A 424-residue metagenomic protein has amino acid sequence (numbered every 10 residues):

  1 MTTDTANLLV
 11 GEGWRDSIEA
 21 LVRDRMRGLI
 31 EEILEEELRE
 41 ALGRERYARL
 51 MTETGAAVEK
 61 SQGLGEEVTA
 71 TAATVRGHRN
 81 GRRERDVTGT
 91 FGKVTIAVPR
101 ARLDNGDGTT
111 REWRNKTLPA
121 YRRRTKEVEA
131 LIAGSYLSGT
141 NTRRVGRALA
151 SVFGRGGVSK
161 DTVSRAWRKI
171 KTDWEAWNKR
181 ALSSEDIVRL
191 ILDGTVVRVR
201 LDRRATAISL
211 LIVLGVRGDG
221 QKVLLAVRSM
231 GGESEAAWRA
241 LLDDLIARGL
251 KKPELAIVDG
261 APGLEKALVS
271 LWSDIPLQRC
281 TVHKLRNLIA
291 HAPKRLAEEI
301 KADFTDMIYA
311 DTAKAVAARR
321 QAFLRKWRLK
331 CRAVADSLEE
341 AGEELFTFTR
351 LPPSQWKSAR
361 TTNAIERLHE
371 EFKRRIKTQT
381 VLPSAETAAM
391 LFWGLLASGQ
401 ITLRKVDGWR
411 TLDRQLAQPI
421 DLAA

Functional and structural regions predicted by a protein language model:
M1-L8, G13-W14, E36-R39, R44 (+1 more regions): Acidic/histidine-rich catalytic cores and adjacent linkers of DNA breakage/strand-transfer/modification proteins
M1-S138, G146-T172, A176-V188: Short, flexible loop/hinge motifs at secondary-structure junctions
R15, E19, R23, R27 (+18 more regions): Amphipathic alpha-helical transducer elements in NTP-driven molecular machines
R79-R82, K93, P99-Y121, E127 (+6 more regions): RNase H-like nuclease fold core
A133-T140, W356-T361: Short basic-aromatic helix/loop recognition motifs at nucleic-acid and histone-peptide binding interfaces
M230, L288, E299-M307, D311 (+1 more regions): A short, charged helix-loop
L255-P262, A267-D303: Conserved beta-strand -> loop -> alpha-helix junction used to position metal-binding or nucleic-acid-contacting
